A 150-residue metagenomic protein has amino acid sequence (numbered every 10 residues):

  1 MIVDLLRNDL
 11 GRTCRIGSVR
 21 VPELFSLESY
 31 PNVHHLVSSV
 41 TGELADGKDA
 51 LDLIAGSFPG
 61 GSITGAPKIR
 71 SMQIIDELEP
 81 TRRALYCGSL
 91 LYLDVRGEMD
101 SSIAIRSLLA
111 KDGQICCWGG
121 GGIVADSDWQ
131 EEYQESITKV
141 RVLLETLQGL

Functional and structural regions predicted by a protein language model:
M1-T13, L27: Short acidic, Gly/Ser-rich segments with clustered Asp/Glu that frequently serve as metal-coordination loops in enzyme
R12-R15, D128-Q130: Short acidic, glycine/serine/threonine-rich loops at helix termini
S18: Active-site core segments that coordinate phosphate-bearing ligands/cofactors across diverse enzyme families
V21: Conserved acidic
S29-L150: Conserved hydrophobic core element of enzyme catalytic domains
